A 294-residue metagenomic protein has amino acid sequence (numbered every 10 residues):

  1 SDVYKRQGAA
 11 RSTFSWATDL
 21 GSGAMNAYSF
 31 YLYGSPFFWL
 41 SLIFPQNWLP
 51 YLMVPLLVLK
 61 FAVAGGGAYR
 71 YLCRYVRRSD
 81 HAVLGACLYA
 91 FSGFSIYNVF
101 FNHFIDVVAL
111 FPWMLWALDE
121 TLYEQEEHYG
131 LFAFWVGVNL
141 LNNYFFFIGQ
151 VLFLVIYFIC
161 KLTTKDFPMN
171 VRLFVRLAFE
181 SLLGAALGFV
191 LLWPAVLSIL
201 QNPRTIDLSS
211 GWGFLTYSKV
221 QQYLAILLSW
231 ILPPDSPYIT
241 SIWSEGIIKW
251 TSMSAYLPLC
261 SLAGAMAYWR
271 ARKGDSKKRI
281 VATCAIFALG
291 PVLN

Functional and structural regions predicted by a protein language model:
S1-Y75, D80-P112, V138, A225-S229 (+1 more regions): Active-site lumenal/periplasmic loops and adjacent helix-entry segments of GT-C-fold, multi-pass membrane
K5-T13, L173-L177, S181-W269: Periplasmic/ER-lumenal interhelical loops and adjacent helix-loop junctions in multi-pass membrane proteins
A17-N26, S210-Y223, R279-L289: Alpha-helical transmembrane segments of integral membrane proteins, especially early/N-terminal helices
L57, A62-R74, D80-T163, R176-V196 (+1 more regions): Membrane-embedded helix bundles of polyisoprenyl
L162-P168, Y268-R272: Cytoplasmic membrane-interface regions of multi-pass membrane proteins
F167-L182, G274-I280: Membrane-interfacial entry segments at the cytosolic side of transmembrane helices
L257-R279, A285-A288: Hydrophobic, aromatic-rich transmembrane alpha-helices and their immediate juxtamembrane boundary segments
G290-N294: Transmembrane-helix signature of polytopic, lipid-linked glycan biosynthesis machinery
